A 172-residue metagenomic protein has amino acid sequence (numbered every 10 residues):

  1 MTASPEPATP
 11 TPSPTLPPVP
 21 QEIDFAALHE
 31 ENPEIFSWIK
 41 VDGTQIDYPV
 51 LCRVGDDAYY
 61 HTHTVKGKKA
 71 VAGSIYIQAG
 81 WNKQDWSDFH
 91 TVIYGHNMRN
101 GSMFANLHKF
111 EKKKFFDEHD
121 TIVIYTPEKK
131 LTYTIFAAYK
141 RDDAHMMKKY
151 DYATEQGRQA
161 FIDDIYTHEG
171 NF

Functional and structural regions predicted by a protein language model:
M1-F172: Solvent-exposed, non-transmembrane regions of membrane-associated and secreted proteins
